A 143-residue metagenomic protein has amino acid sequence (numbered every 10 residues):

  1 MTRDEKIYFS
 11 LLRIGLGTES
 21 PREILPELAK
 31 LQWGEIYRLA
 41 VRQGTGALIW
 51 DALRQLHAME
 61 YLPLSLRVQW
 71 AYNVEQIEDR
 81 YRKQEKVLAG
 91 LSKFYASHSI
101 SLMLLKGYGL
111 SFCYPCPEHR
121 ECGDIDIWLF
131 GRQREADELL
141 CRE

Functional and structural regions predicted by a protein language model:
T2-F9, G17-K106, Q133: Helical scaffold of the NTase/Pol beta-like nucleotidyltransferase catalytic core
F94, L102, P115, L140-E143: Catalytic domains that recognize anionic headgroups
L104-C116: Short, glycine/charge-rich beta-strand/loop segments that flank catalytic centers and engage negatively charged groups
P115-L140: Catalytic metal-binding acidic patch
